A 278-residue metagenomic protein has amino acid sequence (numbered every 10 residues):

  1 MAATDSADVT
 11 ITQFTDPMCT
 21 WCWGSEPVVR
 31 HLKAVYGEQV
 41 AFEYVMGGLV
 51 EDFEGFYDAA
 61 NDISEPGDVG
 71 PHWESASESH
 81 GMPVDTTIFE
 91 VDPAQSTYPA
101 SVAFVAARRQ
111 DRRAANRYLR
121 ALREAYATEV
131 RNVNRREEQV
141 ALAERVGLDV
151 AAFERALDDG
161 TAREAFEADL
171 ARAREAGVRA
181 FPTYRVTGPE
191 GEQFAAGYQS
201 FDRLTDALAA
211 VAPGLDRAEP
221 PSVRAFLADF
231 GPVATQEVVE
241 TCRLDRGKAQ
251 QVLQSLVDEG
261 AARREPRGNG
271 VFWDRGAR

Functional and structural regions predicted by a protein language model:
A2-T4: Glycine/alanine-rich phosphate-binding loops at beta-alpha junctions
S6-T12: Extreme N-terminal starter segment of soluble prokaryotic enzymes
V9, V40-F42, P182: Residue-level recognition of the N-termini of beta-strands and the immediately preceding loop/turn
T15-M18, A180: Short pre-active-site segment immediately N-terminal to redox-active cysteine/selenocysteine motifs in thiol-based
D16, G47-L49, P189: An acidic- and aromatic-residue-enriched active-site/binding cleft used to recognize and process polar
C19-C22, Y184: The canonical Cys-X-X-Cys-His
G24-V130, R135-R136, T235: Structural alpha/beta surface segment adjacent to cysteine/selenocysteine redox centers across thiol/disulfide enzymes
E26-L32, E124-R278: C-terminal cap of thioredoxin/glutaredoxin-like
